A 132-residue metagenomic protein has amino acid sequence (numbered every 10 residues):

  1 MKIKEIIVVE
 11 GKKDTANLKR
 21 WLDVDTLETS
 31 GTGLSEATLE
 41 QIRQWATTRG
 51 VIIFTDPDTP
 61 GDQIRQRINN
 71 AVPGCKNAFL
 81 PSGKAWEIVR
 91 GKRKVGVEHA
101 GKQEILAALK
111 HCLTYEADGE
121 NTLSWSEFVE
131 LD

Functional and structural regions predicted by a protein language model:
K2-I6, R49-I52: Short active-site oxyanion
V9-E10, D56: Short, glycine-rich nucleotide/cofactor-binding loops
G11-T15: Short, polar loop motifs at secondary-structure junctions
R20-D25, T32-D132: TOPRIM fold recognition
